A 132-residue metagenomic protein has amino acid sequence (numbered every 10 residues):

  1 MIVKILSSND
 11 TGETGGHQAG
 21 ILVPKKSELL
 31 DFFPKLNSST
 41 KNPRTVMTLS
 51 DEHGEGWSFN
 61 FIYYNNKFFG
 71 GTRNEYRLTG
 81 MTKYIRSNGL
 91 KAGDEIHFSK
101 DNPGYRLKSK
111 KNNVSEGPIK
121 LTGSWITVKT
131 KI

Functional and structural regions predicted by a protein language model:
M1-I132: Acidic, low-complexity intrinsically disordered regions
